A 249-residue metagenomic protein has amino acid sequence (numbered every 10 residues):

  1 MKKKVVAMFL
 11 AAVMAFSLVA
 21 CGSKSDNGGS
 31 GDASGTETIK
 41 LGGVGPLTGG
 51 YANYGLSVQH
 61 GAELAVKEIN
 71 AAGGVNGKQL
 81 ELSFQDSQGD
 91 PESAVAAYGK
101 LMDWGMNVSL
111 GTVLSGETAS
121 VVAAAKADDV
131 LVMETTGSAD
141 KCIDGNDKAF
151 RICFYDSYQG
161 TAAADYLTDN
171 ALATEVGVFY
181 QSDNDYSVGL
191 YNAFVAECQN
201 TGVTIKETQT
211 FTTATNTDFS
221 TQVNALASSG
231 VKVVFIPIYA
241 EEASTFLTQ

Functional and structural regions predicted by a protein language model:
M1-K40, A71, D103: Short, low-complexity disordered leader/linker segments with a strong preference for bacterial N-terminal type II
D26-D32, N53-H60, A72-I143, F211-F219 (+1 more regions): Beta-alpha junction/loop-to-helix N-cap segments that form part of ligand/metal-binding clefts
E37-K40, G77-E81, W104-S109, A127-V132 (+4 more regions): Loop/turn elements at helix/coil->beta-strand transitions in domains of secreted/extracellular proteins
E37-S57, T112-V113, E175-Q181: Short beta-strand segments enriched in small/hydrophobic residues
E63-V75, L167: Flexible, small-residue-rich helix->loop connector segments that border functional cores
A97, D128-D169: Extracellular glycoside hydrolase catalytic/binding regions
A149-T210, V233: An alpha-beta-alpha
A193-Q249: Extracellular/periplasmic bilobed ligand-binding domains
